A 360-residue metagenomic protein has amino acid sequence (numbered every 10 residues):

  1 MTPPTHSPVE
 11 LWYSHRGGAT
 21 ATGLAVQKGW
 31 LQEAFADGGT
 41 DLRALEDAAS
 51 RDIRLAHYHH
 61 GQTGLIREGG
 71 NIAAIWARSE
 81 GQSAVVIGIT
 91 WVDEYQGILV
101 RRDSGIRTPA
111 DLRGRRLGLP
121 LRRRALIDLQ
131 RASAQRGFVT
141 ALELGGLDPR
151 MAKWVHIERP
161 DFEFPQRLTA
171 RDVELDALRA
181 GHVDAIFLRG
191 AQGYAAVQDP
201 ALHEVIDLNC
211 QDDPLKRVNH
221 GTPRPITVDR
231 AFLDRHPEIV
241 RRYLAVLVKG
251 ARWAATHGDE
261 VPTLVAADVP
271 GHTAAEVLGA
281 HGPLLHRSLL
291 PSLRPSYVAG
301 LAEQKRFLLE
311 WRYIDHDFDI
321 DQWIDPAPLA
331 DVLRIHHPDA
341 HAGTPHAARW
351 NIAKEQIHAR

Functional and structural regions predicted by a protein language model:
P4-R150, W154-I157, A348-R360: Short, glycine-/small- and polar/acidic-enriched structural segments that line small-molecule recognition paths
L24, K28-G29, G181, P200 (+2 more regions): Short glycine-centered helix-capping/turn motifs at secondary-structure transition points
Q32-D37, C210-K216, R287-S296: Short, solvent-exposed loop/beta-turn-alpha elements that line the ligand-binding surface or hinge of extracytoplasmic
D37-L45, L147-W154, V269-H286, D315-Q322: Short, surface-exposed acidic
I72, E163-A267: Pocket-lining segment of extracytoplasmic ligand-binding domains
D148-D172: Short, flexible helix-coil linker/hinge segments at the edges of structured domains or between repeats
H236-D315: Secondary-structure end/capping motifs
L308-R360: Conserved C-terminal helix/tail region of periplasmic/extracytoplasmic solute-binding proteins
